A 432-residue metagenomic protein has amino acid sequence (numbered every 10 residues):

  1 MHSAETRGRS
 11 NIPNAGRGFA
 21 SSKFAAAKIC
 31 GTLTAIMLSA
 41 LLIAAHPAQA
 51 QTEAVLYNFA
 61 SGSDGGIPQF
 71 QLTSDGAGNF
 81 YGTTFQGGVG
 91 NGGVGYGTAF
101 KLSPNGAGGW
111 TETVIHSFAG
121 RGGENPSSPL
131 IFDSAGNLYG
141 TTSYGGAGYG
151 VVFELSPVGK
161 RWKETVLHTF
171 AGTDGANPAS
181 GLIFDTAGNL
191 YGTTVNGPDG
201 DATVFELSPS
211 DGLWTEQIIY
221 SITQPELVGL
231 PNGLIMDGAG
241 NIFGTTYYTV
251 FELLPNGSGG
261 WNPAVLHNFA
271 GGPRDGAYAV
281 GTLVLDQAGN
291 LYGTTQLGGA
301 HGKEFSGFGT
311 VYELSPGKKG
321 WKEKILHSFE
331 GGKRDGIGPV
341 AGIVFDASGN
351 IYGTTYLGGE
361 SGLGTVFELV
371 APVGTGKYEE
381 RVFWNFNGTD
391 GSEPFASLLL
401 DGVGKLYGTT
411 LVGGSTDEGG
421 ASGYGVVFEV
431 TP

Functional and structural regions predicted by a protein language model:
H2-P432: Extracellular beta-propeller repeat domains
